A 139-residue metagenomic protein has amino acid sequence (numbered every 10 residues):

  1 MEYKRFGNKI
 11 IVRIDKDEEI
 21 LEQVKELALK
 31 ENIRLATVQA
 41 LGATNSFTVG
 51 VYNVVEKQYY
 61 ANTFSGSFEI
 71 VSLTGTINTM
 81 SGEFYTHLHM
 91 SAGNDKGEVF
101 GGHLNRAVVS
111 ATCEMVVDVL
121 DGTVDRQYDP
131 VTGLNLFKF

Functional and structural regions predicted by a protein language model:
M1-T86, S91-F139: N-terminal intrinsically disordered, cationic/polar leader segments that include organellar targeting peptides
